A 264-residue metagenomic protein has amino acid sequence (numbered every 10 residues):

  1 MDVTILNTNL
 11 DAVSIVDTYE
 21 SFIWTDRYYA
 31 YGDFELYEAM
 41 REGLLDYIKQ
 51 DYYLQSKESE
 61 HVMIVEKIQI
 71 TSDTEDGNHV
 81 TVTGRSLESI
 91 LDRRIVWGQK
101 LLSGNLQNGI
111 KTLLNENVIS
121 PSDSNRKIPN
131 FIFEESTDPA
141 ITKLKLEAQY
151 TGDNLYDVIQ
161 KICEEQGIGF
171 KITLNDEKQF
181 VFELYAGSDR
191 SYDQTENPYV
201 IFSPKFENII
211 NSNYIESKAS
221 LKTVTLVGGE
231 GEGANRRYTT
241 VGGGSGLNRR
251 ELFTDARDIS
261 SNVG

Functional and structural regions predicted by a protein language model:
M1-T8, F182-E183, V224-L226: Short polybasic amphipathic segments
M1-Y47, T83-L91, R249-G264: Juxtamembrane "anchor/assembly" segments of surface/extracellular structural proteins
L6-V13, D17-F22, V96, L113 (+3 more regions): Generic N-terminal leader segments that precede the first folded domain
L10-D17, E60-V62, N235-Y238: Surface-exposed loop/edge segments in extracytoplasmic proteins
R27-Y28, E35-L36, G84, Q99-I132 (+2 more regions): Amphipathic, non-transmembrane alpha-helical segments in extracytoplasmic/periplasmic proteins
E42-E134: Surface-exposed cap/loop segments at beta↔alpha junctions
K67-L91, N130-L221: Short beta-strand-centered interaction patches in the first periplasmic/extracellular domains of large envelope
Q160, R190-G264: Acidic, small/polar-enriched beta strand-loop surface segments
